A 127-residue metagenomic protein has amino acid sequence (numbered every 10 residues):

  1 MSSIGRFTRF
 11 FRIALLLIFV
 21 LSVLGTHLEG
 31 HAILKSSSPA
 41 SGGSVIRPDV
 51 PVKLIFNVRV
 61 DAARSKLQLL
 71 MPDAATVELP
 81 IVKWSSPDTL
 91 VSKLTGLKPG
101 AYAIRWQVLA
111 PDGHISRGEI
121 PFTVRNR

Functional and structural regions predicted by a protein language model:
S3-L15: Bacterial N-terminal signal peptides that target proteins for export
I13-V23: Bacterial N-terminal signal peptides
L24-K35: Proline/serine/threonine-rich low-complexity linkers at boundaries of modular beta-sandwich domains
S37, V45-R47, P51-V58, G113-R127: Extended, polar beta-sheet/loop recognition surfaces of beta-rich domains that mediate binding to diverse ligands
S41, R47-P48, K98-P99: Surface-exposed loops/turns
V52-P80: Short, surface-exposed alpha-helix to beta-strand junction/turn motifs within ectodomains of secreted and cell-envelope
K93, K98-I104: A glycine-anchored, Pro-Gly-centered beta-turn/N-cap motif
